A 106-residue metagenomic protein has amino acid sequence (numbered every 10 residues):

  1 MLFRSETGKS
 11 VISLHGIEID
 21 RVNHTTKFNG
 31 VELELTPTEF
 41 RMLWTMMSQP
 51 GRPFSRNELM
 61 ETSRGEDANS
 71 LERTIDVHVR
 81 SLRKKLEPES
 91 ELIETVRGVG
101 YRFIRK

Functional and structural regions predicted by a protein language model:
M1-S13: Basic, amphipathic DNA-recognition helix from helix-turn-helix-like DNA-binding domains
E6-G8, I19-T25: A short, compositionally biased
K9, E91-E94: Core catalytic loop region at the nicotinamide-binding pocket of NAD(P)H-dependent oxidoreductases
H15, V22, V99: Conserved protein-kinase catalytic-loop position immediately C-terminal to the HRD catalytic Asp
T25-V77, S81-S90, R97-V99: Positively charged, aromatic-enriched patches within helix-turn-helix-type DNA-binding elements, predominantly
F103-K106: C-terminal edge and immediately downstream basic/flexible tail or linker adjoining helix-turn-helix-like DNA-binding
